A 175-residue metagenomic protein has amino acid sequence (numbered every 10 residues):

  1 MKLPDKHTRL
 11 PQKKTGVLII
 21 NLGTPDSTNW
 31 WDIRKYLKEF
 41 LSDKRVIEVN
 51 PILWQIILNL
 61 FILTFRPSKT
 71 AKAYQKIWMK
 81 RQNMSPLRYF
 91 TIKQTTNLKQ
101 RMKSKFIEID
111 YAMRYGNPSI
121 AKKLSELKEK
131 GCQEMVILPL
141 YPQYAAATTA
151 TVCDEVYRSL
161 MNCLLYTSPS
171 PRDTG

Functional and structural regions predicted by a protein language model:
K2-L10: N-terminal regions that are enriched for targeting/export leaders and immediately downstream pro/stem segments
K13-E108: N-terminal glycine-rich anion-binding loop in soluble enzyme alpha/beta folds
M102-K105, L160-L165: Short helix-capping segments at alpha-helix termini
S104, L127-Q133: Glycine-rich phosphate-binding loop signature in dinucleotide/nucleotide-binding domains
I107-L127, Y144: Active-site periphery "cap/insert" segments of enzyme catalytic domains
I120-K123, M135-C153: Cofactor-cradling patches in redox/metallo enzymes
V152-N162: A glycine- and small-aliphatic-rich helix-loop capping segment at beta-alpha/alpha-beta transitions that lines
Y166-G175: Single conserved hydrophobic/aromatic residue that forms the stacking wall/gate of nucleotide- or nucleobase-binding
